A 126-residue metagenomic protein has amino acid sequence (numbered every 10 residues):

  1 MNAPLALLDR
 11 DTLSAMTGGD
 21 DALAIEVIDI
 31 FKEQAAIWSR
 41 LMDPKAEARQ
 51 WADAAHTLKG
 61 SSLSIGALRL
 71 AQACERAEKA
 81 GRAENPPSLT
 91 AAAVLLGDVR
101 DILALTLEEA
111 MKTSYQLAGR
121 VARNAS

Functional and structural regions predicted by a protein language model:
M1-D11, A22-E33, I37-S39, S61-R76 (+1 more regions): Amphipathic, coiled-coil-like alpha-helical segments
T17-G18, P44, L63, R82: Alpha-solenoid HEAT/Armadillo repeat architecture
I37-A52: Helix-loop segments that flank and shape redox-cofactor active sites
L58: An anion-binding catalytic pocket shared by soluble metabolic enzymes
K79: Recognition helix of helix-turn-helix/homeodomain-like DNA-binding domains that insert into the DNA major groove
